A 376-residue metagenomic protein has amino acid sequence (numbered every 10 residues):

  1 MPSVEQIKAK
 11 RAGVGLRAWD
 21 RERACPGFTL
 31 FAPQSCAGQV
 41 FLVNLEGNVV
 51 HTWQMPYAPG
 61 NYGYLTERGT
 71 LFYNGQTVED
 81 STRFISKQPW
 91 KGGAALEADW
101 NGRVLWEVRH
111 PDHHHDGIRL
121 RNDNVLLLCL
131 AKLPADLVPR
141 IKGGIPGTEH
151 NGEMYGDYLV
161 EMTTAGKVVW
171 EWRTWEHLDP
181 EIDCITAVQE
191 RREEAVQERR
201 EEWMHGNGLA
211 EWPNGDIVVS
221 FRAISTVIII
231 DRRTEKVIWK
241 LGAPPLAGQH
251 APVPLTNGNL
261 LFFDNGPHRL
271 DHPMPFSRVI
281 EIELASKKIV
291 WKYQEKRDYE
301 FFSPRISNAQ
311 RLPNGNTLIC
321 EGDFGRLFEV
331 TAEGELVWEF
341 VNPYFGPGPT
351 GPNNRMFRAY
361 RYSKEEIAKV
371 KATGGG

Functional and structural regions predicted by a protein language model:
M1-G376: Histidine-/acidic-rich catalytic cores in large beta-rich domains
